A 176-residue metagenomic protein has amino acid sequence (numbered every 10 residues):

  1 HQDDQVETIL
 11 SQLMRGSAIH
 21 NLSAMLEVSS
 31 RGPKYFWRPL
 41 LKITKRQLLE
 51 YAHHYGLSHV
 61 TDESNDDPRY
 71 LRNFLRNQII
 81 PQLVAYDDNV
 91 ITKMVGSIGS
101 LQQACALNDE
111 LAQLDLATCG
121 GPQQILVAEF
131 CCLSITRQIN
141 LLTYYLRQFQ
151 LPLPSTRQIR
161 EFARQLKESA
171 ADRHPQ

Functional and structural regions predicted by a protein language model:
D3, E7-S97, I125-E129: Catalytic subdomain that performs nucleotidyl-dependent activation
S29-P33, V95-Q176: AMP-forming adenylation/ATP pyrophosphatase catalytic core
